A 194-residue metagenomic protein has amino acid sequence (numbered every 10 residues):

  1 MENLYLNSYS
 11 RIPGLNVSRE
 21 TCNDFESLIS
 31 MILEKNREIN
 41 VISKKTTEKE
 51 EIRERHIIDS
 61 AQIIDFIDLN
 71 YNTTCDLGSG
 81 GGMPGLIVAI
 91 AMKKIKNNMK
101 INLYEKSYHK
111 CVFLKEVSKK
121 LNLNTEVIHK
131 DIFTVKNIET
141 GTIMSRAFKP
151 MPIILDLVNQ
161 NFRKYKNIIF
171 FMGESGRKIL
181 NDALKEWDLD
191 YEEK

Functional and structural regions predicted by a protein language model:
M1-Y71, Y108-V112, E116-L123: Class I SAM-dependent transferase core
K44, G82-L86, R177: Short, electropositive, low-hydrophobicity segments enriched in small/polar residues
A61, L86, P152: Conserved active-site region of classical short-chain dehydrogenase/reductase
I63-N70, K93, T134-N137: Glycine-rich helix-loop-beta junction characteristic of Rossmann-like nucleotide cofactor-binding loops
Y71-G80: Conserved class I S-adenosyl-L-methionine
G81-K96: Conserved SAM-binding loop of SAM-dependent methyltransferases across substrates and taxa, primarily the Class I
M92, M99-K194: S-adenosylmethionine
